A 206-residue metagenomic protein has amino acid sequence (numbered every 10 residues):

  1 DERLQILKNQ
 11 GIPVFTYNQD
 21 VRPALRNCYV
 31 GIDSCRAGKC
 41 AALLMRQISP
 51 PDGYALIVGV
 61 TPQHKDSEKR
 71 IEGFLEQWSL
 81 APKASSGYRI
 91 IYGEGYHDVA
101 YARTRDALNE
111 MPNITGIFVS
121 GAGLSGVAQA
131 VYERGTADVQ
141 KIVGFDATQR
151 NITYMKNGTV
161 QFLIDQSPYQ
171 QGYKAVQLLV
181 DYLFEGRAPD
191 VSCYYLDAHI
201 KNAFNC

Functional and structural regions predicted by a protein language model:
D1-L7, F74, R89-R150: Hydrophobic alpha-helical
E2-R36, T148-K156: Flexible loop/hinge segments that line or gate small-molecule binding clefts
L7-N9, V21, I48, E68 (+4 more regions): Non-catalytic structural scaffold of enzyme domains
N27-C28, Y54-Q63: Short beta-strand segments enriched in small/hydrophobic residues
V30-Y54, A100-Y101, N151, S167-F184: Hydrophobic alpha-helical segments within soluble ligand-binding/sensing domains
A37-A41, K65-A84, R103, G126-V127 (+1 more regions): Short, solvent-exposed amphipathic alpha-helices that sit in or adjacent to ligand/effector-binding or catalytic
W78, S167-C206: Hinge/cleft segment of the Venus flytrap/periplasmic-binding protein
